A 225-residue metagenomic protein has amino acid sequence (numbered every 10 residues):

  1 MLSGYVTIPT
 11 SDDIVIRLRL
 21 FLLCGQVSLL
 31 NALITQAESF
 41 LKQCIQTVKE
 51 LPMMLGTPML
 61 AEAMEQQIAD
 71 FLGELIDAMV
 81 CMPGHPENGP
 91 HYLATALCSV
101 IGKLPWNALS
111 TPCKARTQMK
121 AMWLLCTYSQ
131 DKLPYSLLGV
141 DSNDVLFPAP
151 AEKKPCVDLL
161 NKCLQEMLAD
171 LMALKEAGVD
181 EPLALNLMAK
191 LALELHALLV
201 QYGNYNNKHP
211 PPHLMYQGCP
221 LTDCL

Functional and structural regions predicted by a protein language model:
M1-L225: Eukaryotic intrinsically disordered, low-complexity segments enriched for acidic and Ser/Thr/Pro residues that serve as
